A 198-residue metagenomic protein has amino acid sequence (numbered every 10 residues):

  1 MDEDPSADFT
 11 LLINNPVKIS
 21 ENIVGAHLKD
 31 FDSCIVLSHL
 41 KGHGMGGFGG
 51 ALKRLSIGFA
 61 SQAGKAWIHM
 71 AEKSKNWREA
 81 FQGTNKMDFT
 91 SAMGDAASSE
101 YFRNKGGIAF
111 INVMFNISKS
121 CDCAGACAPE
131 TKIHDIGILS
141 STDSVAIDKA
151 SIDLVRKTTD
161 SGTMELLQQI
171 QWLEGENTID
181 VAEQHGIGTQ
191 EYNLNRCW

Functional and structural regions predicted by a protein language model:
M1-W198: Extended, low-polarity segments enriched in aliphatic/aromatic residues
